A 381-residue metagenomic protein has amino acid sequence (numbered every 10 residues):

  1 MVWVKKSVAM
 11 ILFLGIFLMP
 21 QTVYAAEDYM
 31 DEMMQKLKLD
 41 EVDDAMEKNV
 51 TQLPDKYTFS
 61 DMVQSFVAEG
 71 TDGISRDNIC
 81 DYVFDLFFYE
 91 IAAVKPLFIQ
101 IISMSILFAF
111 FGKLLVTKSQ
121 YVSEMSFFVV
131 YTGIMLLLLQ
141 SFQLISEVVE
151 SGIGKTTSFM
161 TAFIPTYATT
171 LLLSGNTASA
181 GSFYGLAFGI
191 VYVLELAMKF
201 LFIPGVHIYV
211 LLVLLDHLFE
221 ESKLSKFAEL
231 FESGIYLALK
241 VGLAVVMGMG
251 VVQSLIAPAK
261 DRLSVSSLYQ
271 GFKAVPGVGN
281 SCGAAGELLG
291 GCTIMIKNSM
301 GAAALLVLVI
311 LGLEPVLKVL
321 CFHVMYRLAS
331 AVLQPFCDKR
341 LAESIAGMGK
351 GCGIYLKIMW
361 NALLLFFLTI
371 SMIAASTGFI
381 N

Functional and structural regions predicted by a protein language model:
M1-M104, A109-F127, Q143-T156, M160 (+8 more regions): Gly/Ser-rich, low-complexity
I99-F110, V130-L138, I164-G175, I203-L214 (+6 more regions): Hydrophobic alpha-helical transmembrane segments of multi-pass integral membrane proteins
V116-Q120, F219-I235, L333-A342: Membrane interface segments of multi-pass transport proteins and intramembrane proteases
M125-L136, T156-I164, V193-K199, L230-A244 (+3 more regions): Small-residue-enriched core segments of transmembrane alpha-helices in multipass membrane transport and channel
F159-T166, T170, A331-P335, K339: Extended, low-complexity, charged alpha-helical tracts that assemble into coiled-coils or amphipathic helices used
Y184-G248: Loop-centered beta-sheet repeat module
N298-K339: Helical hairpin unit composed of two closely spaced alpha helices linked by a short loop
F336-L356: Interfacial loop-to-transmembrane junctions
